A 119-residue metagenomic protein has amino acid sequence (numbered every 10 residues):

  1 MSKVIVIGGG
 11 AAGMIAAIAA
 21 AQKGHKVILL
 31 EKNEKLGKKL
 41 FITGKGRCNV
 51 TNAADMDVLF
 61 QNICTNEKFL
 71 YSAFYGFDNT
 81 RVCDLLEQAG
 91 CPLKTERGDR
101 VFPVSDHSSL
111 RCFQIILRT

Functional and structural regions predicted by a protein language model:
S2-L29: N-terminal Rossmann-like FAD-binding beta1-loop-alpha1 element of flavoenzymes
K3-V4, K68-S72: Short, contiguous strand/loop micro-motifs
I7-G10, K32, G44, D78 (+1 more regions): A secondary-structure boundary/capping signal
G9-M14, K38, K45-R47, C91: Gly/Ser/Thr-rich helix-start
N33-C64: Conserved N-terminal glycine-rich FAD pyrophosphate-binding loop of Rossmann-like flavoproteins
N62-C64, A73-F77: Glycine-rich phosphate/pyrophosphate-binding loop regions near the starts of catalytic domains
T65-F69, R81: A general alpha-helix detector
G76-T119: Feature captures the FAD/FMN-dependent oxidoreductase FAD-binding
